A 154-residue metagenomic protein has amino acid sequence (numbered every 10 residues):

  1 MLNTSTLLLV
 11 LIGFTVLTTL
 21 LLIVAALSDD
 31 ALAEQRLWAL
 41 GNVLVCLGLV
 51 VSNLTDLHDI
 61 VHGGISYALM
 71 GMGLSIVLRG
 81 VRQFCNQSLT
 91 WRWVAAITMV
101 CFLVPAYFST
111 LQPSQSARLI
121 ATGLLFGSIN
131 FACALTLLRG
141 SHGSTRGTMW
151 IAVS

Functional and structural regions predicted by a protein language model:
M1-L17: Hydrophobic transmembrane alpha-helical segments in integral membrane proteins
L17-Q35, L47-S154: Juxtamembrane segments at transmembrane-helix boundaries in multi-pass signal-transduction membrane proteins
